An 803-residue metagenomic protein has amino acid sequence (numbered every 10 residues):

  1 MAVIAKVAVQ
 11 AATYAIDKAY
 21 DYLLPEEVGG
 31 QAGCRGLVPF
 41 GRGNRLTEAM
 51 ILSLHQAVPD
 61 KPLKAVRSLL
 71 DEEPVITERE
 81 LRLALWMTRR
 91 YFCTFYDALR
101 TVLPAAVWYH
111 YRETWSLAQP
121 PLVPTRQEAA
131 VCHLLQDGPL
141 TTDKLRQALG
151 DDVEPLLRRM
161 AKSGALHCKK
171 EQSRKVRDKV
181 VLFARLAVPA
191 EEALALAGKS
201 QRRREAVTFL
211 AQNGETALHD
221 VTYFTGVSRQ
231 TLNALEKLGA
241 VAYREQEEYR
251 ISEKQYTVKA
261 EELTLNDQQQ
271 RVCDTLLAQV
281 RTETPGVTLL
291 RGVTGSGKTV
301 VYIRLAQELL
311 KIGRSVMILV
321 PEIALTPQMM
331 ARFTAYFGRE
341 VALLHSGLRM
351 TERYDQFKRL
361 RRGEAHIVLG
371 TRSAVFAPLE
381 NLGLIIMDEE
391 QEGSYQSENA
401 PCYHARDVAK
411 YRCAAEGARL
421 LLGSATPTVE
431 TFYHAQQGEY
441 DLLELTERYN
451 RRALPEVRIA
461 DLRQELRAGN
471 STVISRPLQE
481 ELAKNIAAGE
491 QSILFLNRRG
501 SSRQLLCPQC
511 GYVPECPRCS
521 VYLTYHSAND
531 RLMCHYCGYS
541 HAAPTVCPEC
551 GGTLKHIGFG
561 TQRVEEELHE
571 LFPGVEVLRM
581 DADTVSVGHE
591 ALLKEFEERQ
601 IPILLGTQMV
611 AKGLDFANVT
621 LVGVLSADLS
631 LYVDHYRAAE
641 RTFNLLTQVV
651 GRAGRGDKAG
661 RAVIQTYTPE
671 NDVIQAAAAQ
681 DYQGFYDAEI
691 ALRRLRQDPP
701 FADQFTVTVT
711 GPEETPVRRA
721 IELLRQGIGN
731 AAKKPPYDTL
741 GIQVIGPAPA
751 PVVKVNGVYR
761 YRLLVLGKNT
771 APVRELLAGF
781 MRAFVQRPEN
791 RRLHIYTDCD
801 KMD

Functional and structural regions predicted by a protein language model:
M1-S424, Q436-R452, L764-L766, A771-D803: Accessory, non-ATPase domains that flank or precede helicase/AAA+ motor cores in DNA-metabolism machines
G41-T47, Q279-E283, E549, G729-I742: Intrinsically disordered, low-complexity coil segments
L149, L568, V649-A653, I728-P735 (+1 more regions): Hydrophobic, Leu/Ile/Phe/Ala-enriched alpha-helical segments that form helix-helix packing faces
A260-N266, Q270, E283-R718, P751 (+2 more regions): Inter-lobe coupling/hinge segments of SF2-like helicase ATPases
Q675, R719, N756, E775-L776: Short conserved micro-motifs at the rims of enzyme active sites and ligand-binding pockets
T715-N730: Extracytoplasmic/periplasmic
G727, L740-T770, L777-F780: C-terminal structured "cap/appendage" subdomains that terminate the fold
A731-A750, R791-D798: Short beta-strand elements
